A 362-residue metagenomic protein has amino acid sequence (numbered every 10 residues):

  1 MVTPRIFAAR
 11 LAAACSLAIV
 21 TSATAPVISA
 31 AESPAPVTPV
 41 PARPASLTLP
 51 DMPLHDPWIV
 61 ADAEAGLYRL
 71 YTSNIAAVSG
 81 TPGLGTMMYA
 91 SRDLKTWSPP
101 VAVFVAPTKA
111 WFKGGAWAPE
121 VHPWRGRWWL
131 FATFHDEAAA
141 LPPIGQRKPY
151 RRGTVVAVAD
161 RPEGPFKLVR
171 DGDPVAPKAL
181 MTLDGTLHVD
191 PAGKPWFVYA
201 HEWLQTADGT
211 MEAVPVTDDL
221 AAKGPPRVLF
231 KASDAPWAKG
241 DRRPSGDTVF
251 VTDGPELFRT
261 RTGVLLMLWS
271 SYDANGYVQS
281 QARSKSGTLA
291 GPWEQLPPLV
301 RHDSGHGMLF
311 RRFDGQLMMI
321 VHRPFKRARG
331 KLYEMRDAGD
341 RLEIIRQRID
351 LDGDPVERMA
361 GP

Functional and structural regions predicted by a protein language model:
M1-I6: N-terminal secretory signal peptides that target proteins for export/translocation
R10-A23: Bacterial N-terminal signal peptides
S22-S33: Signal peptide processing junction and immediate N-terminal pro/mature segment of secreted/exported proteins
A31-P362: Carbohydrate-active catalytic/glycan-binding domains of CAZyme proteins, especially the secreted or lumenal ectodomains
